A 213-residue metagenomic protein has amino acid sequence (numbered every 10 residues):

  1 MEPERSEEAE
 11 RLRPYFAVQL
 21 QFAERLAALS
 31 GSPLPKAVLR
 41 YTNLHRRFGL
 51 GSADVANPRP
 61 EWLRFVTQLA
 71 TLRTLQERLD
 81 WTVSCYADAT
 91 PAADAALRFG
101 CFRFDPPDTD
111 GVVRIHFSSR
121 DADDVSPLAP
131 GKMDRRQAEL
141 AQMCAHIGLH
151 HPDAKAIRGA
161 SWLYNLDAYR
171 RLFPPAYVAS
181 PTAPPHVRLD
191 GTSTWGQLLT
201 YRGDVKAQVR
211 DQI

Functional and structural regions predicted by a protein language model:
M1-G131, H146-R158, D167-I213: Non-catalytic substrate-recognition and accessory regions of acyl/acetyltransferase enzymes
K132-E139: Phosphate/oxyanion-binding active-site loops and adjacent basic polyanion-contact surfaces
E139-M143, I147: Short hydrophobic clusters on alpha-helical segments that form packing/core surfaces in small helical domains
